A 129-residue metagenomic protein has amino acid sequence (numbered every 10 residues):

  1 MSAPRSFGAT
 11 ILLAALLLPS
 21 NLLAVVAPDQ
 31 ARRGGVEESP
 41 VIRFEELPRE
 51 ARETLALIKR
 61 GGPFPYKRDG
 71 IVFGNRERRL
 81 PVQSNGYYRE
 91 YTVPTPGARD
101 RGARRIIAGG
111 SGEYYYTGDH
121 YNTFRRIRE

Functional and structural regions predicted by a protein language model:
M1-I11: Bacterial N-terminal signal peptides that target proteins for export
A3-P4, A15, V25, Y121 (+2 more regions): Extended, aromatic/histidine-rich regions of cofactor-dependent oxidoreductases associated with respiratory
T10-N21: Bacterial N-terminal signal peptides
N21-L23, S84: Cytosolic catalytic domains that perform sulfur/thiol-centered chemistry
V25-R79: N-terminal secretory signal peptides
K59-E129: Functional cores of ribonucleases/endoribonucleases
